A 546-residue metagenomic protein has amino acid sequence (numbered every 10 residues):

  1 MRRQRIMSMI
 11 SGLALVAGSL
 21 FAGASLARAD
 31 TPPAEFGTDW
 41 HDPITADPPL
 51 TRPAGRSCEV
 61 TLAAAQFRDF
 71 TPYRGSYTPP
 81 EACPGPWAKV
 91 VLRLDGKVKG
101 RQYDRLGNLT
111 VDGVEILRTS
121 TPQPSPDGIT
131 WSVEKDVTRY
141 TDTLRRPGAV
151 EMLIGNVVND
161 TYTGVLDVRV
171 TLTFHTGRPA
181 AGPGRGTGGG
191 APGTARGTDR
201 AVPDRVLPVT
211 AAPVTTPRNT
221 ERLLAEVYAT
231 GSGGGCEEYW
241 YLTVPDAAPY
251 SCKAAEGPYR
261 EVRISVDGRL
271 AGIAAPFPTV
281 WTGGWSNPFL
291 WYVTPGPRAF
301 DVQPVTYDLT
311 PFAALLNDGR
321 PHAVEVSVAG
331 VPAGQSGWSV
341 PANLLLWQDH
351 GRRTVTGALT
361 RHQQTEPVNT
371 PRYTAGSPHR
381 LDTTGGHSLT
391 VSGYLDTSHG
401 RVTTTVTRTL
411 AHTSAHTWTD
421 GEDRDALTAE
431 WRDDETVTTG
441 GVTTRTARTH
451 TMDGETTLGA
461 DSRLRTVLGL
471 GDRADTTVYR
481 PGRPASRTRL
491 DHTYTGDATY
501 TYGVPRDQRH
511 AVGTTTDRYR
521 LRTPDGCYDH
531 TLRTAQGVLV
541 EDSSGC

Functional and structural regions predicted by a protein language model:
M1-A29: Secretory targeting and sorting signals
D30-P49, P53-R74, T78-C83, W87 (+5 more regions): Beta-strand-rich ligand-recognition modules
A82-V91, T216-L224, G235, T405: Extended extracellular/luminal ectodomain segments enriched in beta-structured repeat modules
V90, L207-P208, T215, E238 (+1 more regions): Feature for soluble, non-membrane regions of globular proteins
E151-L223, W347-S398: Flexible, low-complexity coil/linker segments
D204, V209-A211, G233-Y241: A short secondary-structure junction signal
